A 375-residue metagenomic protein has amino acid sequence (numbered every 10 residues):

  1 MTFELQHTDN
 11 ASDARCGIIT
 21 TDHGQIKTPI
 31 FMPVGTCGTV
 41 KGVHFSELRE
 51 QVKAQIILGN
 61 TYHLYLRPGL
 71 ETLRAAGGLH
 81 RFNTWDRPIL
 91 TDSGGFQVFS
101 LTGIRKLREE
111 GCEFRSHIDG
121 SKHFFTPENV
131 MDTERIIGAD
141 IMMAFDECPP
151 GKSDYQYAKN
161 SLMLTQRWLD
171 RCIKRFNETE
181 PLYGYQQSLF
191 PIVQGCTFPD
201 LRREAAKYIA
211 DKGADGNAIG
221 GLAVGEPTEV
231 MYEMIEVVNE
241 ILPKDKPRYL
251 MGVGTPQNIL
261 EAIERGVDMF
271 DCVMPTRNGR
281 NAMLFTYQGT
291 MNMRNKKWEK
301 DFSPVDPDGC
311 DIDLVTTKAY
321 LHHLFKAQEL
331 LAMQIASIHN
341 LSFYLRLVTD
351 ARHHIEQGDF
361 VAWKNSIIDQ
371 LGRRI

Functional and structural regions predicted by a protein language model:
M1-L182, K296-W298: Non-catalytic, usually N-terminal nucleic-acid engagement modules in DNA/RNA processing proteins
M1-T20, I26-P33, K41-G42, D146-K152 (+1 more regions): C-terminal extensions of enzymes
G24, I57, D92, E134 (+5 more regions): Conserved, mostly hydrophobic/aromatic
Y65, P150-G151, G225-E226, N278-G279 (+1 more regions): Short secondary-structure capping/turn micro-motifs that flank functional sites
N129, T133, N160-R171, E204 (+4 more regions): A non-catalytic, amphipathic alpha-helix used as a structural packing/dimerization or gating element in enzyme scaffolds
A139, D170, K174-N177, E240-P243 (+4 more regions): Generic secondary-structure signature for well-ordered alpha-helical cores
G151-Y155, K159, G216-L222, L330-M333: Glycine- and acidic
M163-Q166, R175, T179, G184-V305: Glycine-rich phosphate/ribose-binding loops and adjacent secondary-structure elements that form binding surfaces
